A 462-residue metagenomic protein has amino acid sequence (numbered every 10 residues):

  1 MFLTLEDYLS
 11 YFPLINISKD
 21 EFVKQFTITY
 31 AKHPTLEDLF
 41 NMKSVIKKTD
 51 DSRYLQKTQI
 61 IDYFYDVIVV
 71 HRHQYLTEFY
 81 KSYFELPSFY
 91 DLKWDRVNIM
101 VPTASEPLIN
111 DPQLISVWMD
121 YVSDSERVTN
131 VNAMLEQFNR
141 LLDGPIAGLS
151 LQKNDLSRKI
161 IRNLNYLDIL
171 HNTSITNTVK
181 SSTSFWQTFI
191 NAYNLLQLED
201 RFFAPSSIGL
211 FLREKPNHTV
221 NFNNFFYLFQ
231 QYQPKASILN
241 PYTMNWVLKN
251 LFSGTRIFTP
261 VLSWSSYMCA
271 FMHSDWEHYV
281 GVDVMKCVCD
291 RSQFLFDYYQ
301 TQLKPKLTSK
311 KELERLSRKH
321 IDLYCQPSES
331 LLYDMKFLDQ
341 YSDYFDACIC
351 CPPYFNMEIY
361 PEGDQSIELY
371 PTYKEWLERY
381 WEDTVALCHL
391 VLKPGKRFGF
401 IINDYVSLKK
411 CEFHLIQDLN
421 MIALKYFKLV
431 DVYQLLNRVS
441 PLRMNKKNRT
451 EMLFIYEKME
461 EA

Functional and structural regions predicted by a protein language model:
M1-S116, D120-L164, D168-A462: Class I S-adenosyl-L-methionine-dependent methyltransferase catalytic core
